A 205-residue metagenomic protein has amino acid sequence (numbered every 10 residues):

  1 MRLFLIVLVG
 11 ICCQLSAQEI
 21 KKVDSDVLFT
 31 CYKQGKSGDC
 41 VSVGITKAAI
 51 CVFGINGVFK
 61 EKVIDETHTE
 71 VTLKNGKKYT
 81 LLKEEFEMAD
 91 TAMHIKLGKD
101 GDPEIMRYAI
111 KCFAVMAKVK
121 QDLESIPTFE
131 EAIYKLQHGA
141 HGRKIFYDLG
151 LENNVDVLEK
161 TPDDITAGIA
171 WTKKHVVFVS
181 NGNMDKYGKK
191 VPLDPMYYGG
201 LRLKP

Functional and structural regions predicted by a protein language model:
M1-Q18: Bacterial Sec-dependent N-terminal signal peptides
V9-C12, A48, Y79, A89: Residues in flexible loops and secondary-structure boundaries
S16-D65, P162-T172, V179-P205: Flexible propeptides and autoinhibitory/regulatory segments associated with cysteine proteases
K33, G38, K77-D185, Y197-K204: Predominantly the structural core of cysteine protease catalytic domains
K62-G76: Acidic helix-start/capping segments at beta-turn-to-alpha-helix junctions
